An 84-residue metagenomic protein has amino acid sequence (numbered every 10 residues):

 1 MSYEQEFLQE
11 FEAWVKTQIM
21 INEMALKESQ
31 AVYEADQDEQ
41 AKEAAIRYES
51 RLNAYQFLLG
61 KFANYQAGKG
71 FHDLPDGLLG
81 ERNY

Functional and structural regions predicted by a protein language model:
M1-M20: Short, charge/polar-rich alpha-helical segments
S2-Q5, D73-Y84: Short acidic DE-rich linear segments
V15-M20, A63-G70, G80, Y84: N-terminal processing/targeting junctions
M24, E28-A35, E39-D76: Short, charge-rich amphipathic interface segments used for partner binding and complex assembly
